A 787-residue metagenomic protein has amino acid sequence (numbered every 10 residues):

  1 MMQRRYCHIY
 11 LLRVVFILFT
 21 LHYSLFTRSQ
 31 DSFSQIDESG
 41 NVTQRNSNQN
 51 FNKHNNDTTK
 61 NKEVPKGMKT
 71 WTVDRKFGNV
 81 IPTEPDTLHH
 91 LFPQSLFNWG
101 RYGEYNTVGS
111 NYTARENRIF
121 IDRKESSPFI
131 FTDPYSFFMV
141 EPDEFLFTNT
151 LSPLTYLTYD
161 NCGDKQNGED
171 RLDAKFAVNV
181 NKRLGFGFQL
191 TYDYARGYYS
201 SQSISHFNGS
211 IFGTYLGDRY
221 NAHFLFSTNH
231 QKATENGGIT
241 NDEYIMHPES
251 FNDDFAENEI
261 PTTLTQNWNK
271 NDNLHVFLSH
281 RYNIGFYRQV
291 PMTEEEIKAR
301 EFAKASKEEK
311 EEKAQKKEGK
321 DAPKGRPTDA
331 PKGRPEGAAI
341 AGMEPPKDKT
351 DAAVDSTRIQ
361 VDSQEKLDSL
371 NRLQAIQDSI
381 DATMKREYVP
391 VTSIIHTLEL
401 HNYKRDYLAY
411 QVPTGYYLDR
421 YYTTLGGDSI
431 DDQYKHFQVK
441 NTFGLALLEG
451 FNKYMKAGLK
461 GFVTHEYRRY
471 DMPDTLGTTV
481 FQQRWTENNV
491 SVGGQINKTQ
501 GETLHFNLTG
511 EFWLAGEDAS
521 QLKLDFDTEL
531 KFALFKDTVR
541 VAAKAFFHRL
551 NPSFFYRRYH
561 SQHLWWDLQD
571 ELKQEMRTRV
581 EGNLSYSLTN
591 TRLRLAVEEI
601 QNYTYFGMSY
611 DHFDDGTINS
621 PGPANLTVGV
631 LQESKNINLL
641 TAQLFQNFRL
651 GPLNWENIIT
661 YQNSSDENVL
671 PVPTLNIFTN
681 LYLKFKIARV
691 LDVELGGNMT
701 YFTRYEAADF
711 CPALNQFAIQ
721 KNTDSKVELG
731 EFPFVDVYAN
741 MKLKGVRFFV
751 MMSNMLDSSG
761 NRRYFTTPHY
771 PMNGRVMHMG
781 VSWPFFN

Functional and structural regions predicted by a protein language model:
M1-E38, A739, M751, G774-N787: Bacterial Sec-dependent N-terminal signal peptides
M1-R4, L11-V15, S24, R28-Q30 (+6 more regions): Generic low-polarity alpha-helical segments
C7, D164, R196-S200, A515-E517 (+1 more regions): A generic structural signal for short coil/turn motifs at secondary-structure boundaries
F16, T150-S152, F226, I260-R334 (+1 more regions): Exposed, low-structure sequence patches enriched in small/polar residues
H22, T27-Q30, V354, V361 (+3 more regions): Intrinsically disordered, low-complexity segments
Q30-F277, R281-A352, S356, A533-T538 (+2 more regions): Membrane-proximal, glycine/serine-rich, low-complexity loop/turn segments characteristic of large bacterial
